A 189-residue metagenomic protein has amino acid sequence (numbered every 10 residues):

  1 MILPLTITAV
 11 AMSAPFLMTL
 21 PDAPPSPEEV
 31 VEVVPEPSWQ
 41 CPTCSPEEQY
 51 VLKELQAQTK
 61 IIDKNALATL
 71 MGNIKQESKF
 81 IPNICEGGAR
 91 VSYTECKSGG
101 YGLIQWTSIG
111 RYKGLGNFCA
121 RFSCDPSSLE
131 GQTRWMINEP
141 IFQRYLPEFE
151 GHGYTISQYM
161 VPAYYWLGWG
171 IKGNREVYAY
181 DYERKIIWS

Functional and structural regions predicted by a protein language model:
I2-Q58: N-terminal export signals and maturation junctions of secreted/periplasmic proteins
A9, A14, M18-P21, G151-S189: Active-site or metal-binding loop neighborhoods of secreted/extracellular toxin and effector enzymes
E29-V51, S78-H152: Peptidoglycan-targeting cell-wall enzymes and recognition modules
A57-N65: Short, charged helix-capping/linker segments at alpha-helix termini
K64-I81: Short, functionally critical alpha-helical segments immediately adjacent to catalytic or ligand/cofactor-binding
